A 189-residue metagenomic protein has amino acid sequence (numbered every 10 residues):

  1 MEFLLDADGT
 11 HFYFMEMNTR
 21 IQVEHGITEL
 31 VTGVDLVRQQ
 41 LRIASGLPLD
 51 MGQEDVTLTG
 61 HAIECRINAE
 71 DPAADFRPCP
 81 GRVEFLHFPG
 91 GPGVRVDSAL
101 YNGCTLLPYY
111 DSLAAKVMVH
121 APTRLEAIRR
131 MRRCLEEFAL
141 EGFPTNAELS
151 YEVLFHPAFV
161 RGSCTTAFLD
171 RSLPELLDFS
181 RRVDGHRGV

Functional and structural regions predicted by a protein language model:
M1-V189: ATP-dependent carboxylate activation and anion-phosphoryl transfer catalytic cores that bind Mg-ATP to form
